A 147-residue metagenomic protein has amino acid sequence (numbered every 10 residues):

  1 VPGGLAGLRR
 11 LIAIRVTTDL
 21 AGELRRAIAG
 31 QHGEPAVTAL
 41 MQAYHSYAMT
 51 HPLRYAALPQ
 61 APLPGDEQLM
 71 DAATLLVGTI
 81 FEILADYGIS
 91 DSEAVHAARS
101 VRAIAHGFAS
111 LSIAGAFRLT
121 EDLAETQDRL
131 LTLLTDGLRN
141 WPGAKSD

Functional and structural regions predicted by a protein language model:
V1-R25, Q42, T74: An amphipathic alpha-helix adjacent to DNA-recognition modules
D19, E23, A27, Y47 (+2 more regions): Short alpha-helical functional segments enriched in proximate histidine and acidic residues
D19-G30, I104-L111: Solvent-exposed, amphipathic alpha-helical segments
L24-R54, P64-G65, T74, D91 (+1 more regions): Hydrophobic alpha-helical connector segments
H45-E67, A109-R118: Amphipathic alpha-helical segments used for helix-helix packing
L63-D91, V95-S100, E121-D136: Amphipathic alpha-helical packing segments from all-alpha helical-bundle domains
A103-T120, T135-A144: Amphipathic C-terminal alpha-helical segment
